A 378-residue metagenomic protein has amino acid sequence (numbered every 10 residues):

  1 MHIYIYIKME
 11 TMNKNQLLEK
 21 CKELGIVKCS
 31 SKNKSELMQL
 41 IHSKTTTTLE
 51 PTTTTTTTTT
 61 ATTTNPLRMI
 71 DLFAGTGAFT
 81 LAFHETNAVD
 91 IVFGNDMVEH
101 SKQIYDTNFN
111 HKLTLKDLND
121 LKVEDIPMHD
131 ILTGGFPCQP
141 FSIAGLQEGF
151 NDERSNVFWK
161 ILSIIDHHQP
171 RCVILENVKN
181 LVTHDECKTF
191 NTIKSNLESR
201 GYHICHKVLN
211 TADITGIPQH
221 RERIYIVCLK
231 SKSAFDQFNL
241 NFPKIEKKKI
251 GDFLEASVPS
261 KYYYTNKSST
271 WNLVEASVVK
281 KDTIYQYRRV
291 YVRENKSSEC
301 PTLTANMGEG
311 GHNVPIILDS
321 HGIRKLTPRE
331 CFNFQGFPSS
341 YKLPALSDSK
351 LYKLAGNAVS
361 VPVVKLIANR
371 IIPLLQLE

Functional and structural regions predicted by a protein language model:
H2-P51: Basic helix-extension-helix modules of the SAP/HeH family
F73-A74: Class I SAM-dependent methyltransferase "Motif I" SAM/SAH-binding loop
G77, L81: Glycine-rich SAM-binding Motif I of class I
V98: Conserved SAM/SAH-binding beta-strand->alpha-helix loop
Y105: Conserved SAM-binding loop
H111-D117: Conserved SAM-binding strand-loop segment of SAM-dependent methyltransferases
L121-I131, Q139-T302, N306-G308: Class I S-adenosyl-L-methionine
N266-E378: C-terminal target-recognition/interaction regions appended to catalytic cores
